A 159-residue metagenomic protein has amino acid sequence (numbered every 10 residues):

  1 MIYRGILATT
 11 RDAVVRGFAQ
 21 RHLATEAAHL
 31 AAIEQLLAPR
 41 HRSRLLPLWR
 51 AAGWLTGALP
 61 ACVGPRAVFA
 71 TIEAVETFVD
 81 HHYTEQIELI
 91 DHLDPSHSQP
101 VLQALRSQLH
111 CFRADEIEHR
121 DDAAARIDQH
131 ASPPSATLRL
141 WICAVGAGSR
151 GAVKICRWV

Functional and structural regions predicted by a protein language model:
M1-V159: Non-heme di-metal
